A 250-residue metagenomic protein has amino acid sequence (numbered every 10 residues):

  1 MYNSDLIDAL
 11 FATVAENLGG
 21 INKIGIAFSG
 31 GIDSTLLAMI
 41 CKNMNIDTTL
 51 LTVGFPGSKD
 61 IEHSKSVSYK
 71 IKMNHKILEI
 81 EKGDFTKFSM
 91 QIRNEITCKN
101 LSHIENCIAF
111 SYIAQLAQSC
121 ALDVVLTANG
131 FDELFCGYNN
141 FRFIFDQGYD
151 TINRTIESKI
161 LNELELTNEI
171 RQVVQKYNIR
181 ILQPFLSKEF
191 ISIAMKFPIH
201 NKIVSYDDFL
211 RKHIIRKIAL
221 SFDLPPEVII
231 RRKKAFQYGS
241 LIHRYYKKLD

Functional and structural regions predicted by a protein language model:
Y2-F222, Q237-K248: ATP-dependent adenylate-handling active sites, centered on carboxylate activation for C-N bond formation
P225-R231: A short alpha-helix-loop-beta-strand transition element characteristic of N-terminal alpha/beta dinucleotide-binding
